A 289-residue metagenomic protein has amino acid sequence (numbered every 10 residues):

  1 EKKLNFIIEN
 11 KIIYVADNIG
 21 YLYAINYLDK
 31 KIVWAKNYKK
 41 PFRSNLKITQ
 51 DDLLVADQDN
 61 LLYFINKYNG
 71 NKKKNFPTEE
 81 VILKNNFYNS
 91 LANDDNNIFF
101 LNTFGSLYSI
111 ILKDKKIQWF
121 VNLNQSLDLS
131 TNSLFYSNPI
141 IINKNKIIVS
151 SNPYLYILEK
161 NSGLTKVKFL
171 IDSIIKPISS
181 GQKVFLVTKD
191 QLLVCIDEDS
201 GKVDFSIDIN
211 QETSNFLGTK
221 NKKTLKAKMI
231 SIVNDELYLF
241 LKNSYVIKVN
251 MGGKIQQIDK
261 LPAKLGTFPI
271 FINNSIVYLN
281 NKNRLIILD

Functional and structural regions predicted by a protein language model:
E1-I8, K31-Q50, K72-D95, K116-K144 (+3 more regions): Extracytoplasmic beta-rich repeat domains
I13, L22-I25, L53-L54, I65 (+2 more regions): Fold-core signature of tandem repeat domains
D17-N18, Q50, D57-Q58, N102-T103 (+8 more regions): Structural signature of WD-repeat beta-propellers
Y23, Y63, Y108, I117 (+4 more regions): WD40 beta-propeller blade core
N26-K30, N66-G70, I111-K115, E159-S162 (+3 more regions): Short loop/turn segments that connect beta-strands within beta-propeller blades
I98, P139-S150, I157, E236: Extended non-catalytic domains of envelope/secretory-pathway proteins
S162, E236, L241-D289: C-terminal closing repeat unit and adjoining cap/tail of repeat-based domains
